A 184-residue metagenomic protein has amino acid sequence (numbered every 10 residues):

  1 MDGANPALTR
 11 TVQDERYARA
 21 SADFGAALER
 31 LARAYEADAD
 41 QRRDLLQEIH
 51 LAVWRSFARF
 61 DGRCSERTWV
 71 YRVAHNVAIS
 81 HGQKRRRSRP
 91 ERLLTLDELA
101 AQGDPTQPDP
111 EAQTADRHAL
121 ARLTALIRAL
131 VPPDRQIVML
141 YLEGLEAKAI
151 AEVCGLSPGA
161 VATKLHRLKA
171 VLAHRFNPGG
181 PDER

Functional and structural regions predicted by a protein language model:
D2-T11, E15-Y17, D97, V153 (+1 more regions): C-terminal edge and immediately downstream basic/flexible tail or linker adjoining helix-turn-helix-like DNA-binding
A4-R30, D40-R43, W54: A short, charge-rich alpha-helical start-of-domain segment used by transcription regulators
R19, D23, T106-V138, E143-E152 (+1 more regions): Amphipathic alpha-helical segment used for protein-protein interaction
A20, F24, L28, A32 (+3 more regions): Residue-level preference for hydrophobic side chains embedded in well-ordered alpha helices
G25, E29, H50, V131 (+2 more regions): C-terminal flanking helix
D44-L51, R55, C64-N76: Structural recognition of an alpha-helix C-terminal capping motif at a helix-to-coil junction
R59-D61, R72-L94, D104, P108 (+2 more regions): Arg/Lys-rich amphipathic alpha helix in sigma70-family domain 2
H75, I79, A147-P178: DNA-recognition helix of helix-turn-helix
